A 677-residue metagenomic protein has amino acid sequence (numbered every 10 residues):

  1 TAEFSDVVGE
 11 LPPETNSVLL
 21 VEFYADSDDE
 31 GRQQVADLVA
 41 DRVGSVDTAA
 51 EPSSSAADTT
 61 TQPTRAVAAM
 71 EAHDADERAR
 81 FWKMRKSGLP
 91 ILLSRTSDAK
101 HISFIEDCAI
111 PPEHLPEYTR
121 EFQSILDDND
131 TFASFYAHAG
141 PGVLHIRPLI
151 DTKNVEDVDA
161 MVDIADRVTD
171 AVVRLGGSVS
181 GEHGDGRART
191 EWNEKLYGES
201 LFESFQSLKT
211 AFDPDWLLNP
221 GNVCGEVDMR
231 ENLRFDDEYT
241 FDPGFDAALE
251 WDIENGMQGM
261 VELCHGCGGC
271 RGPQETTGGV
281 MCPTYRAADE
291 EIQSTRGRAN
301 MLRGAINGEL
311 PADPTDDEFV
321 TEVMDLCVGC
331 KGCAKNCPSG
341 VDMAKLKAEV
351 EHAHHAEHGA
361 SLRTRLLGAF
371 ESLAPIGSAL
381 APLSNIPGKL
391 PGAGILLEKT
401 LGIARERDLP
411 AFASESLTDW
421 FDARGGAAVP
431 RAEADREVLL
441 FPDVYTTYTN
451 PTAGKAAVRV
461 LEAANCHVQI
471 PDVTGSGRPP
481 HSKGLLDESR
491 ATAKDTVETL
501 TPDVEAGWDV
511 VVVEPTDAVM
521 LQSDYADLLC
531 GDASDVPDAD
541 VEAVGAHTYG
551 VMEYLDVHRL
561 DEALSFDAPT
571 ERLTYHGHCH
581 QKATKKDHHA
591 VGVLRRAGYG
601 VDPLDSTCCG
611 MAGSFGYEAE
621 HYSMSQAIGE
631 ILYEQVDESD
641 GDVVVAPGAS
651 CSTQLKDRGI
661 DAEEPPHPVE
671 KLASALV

Functional and structural regions predicted by a protein language model:
T1-A99, A137-A139, A287-L302, G332-A381 (+7 more regions): Terminal amphipathic helices with adjacent charged low-complexity linkers/tails
T1-F135, L144-G181, E191-A247, D252-T276 (+1 more regions): Noncatalytic alpha-helical scaffold of FAD-dependent oxidoreductases
T1-S5, T59-T64, M70-S87, Y136-L144 (+13 more regions): A glycine-rich phosphate-binding loop feature that marks nucleotide/adenosyl-phosphate handling sites
E10-L11, E22-G31, V67-D74, A79-W82 (+18 more regions): Hydrophobic alpha-helical scaffolding
A69-A72, A79, K83-A109, E113-D130 (+7 more regions): Non-catalytic terminal/interface segments that mediate subunit docking, oligomerization, and allosteric communication
H114-F122, L126-R189, L201-L208, M260 (+14 more regions): Extended, hydrophobic alpha-helical segments in both membrane/secreted and soluble proteins
D213, K345, E349-V677: Iron-sulfur cluster-binding electron-transfer modules in prokaryotic oxidoreductases
D236-C267, R271-G377, R490-T496, E542 (+3 more regions): Ferredoxin-type iron-sulfur electron-transfer modules in oxidoreductases and energy-metabolism complexes
